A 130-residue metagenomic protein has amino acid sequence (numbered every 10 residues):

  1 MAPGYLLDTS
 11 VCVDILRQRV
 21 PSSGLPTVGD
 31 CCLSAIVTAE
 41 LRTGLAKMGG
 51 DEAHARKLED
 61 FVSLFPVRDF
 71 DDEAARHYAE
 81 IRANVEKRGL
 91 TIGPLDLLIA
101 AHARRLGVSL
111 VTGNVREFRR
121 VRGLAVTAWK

Functional and structural regions predicted by a protein language model:
M1-G4, R116, V126-A128: Short, C-terminally biased terminal segments at protein or domain edges
M1-T38, T43-V62: Short, well-structured N-terminal submotif of metal-dependent ribonuclease cores
P3, F65-G113: Active-site neighborhoods of divalent-metal-dependent phosphate/nucleic-acid chemistry enzymes
D8, S34, T91-G93, N114-V115: Histidine- and aromatic-rich ligand-binding microenvironments
D8-T9, L41, Y78, A103 (+1 more regions): Generic structural signal for small/hydrophobic residues in well-ordered secondary structure, especially within
C12-V13, A39-R42, R68, R119 (+1 more regions): Nucleotide phosphate-binding site architecture
A35-V37, D71, N114, K130: Residues at the C-termini of beta-strands that transition into short coil/loop
